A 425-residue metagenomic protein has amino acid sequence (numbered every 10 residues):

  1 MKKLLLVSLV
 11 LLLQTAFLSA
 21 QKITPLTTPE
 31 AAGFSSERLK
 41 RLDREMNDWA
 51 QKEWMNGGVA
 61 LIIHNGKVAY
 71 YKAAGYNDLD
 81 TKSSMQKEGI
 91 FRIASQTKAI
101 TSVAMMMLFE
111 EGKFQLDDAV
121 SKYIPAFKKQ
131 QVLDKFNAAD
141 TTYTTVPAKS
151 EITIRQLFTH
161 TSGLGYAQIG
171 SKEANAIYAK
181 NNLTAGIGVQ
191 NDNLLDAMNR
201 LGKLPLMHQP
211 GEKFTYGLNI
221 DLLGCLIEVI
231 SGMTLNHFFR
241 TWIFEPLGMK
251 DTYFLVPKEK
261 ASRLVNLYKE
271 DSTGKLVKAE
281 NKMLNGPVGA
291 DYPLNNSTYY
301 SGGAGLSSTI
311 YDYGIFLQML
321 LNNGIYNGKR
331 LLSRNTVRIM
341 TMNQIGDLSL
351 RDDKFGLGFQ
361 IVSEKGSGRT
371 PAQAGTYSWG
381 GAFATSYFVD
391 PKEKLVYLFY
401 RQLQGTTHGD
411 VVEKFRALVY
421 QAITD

Functional and structural regions predicted by a protein language model:
M1-I23: Bacterial Sec-dependent N-terminal signal peptides
T24-I93, K113, V132-N137, G409 (+1 more regions): Short, conserved catalytic-motif segment at the N-terminal edge
S35, K98, T309: Short, conserved phosphate/pyrophosphate- and ester-handling motifs at nucleotide-, phospho-/glycolipid
K40-M46, G66, F91-V120, I124 (+4 more regions): Active-site SXXK
G75-N77, M283, L403: A generic structural motif
Q131-Q373: Short, surface-exposed loop or secondary-structure junction motifs that flank catalytic or metal-binding residues
F383-V396: Short, surface-exposed beta-strand/loop micro-motifs that present aromatic residues
